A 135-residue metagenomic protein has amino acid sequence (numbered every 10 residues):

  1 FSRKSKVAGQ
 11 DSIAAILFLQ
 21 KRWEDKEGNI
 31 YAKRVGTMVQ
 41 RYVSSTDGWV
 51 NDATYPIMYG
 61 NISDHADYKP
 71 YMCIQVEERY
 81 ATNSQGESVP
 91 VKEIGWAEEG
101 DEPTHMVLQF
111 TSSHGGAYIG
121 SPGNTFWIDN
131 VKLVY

Functional and structural regions predicted by a protein language model:
F1-R3, L19-K21, Y59, F110-S112: Short beta-strand segments enriched in hydrophobic/aromatic residues within well-folded beta-rich domains
R3-D11, E24, A117: Extended, low-complexity, turn-rich repeat/linker tracts enriched in Gly/Pro/Ser/Thr and Asp/Glu that occur
A8-A15, F126: Short coil-to-beta strand junction motifs in C2/discoidin
A14-D25: Short edge-strand/loop segments of extracellular domains
K26-G100, S121: Extracellular carbohydrate recognition and processing domains and analogous Trp-centered ligand-binding platforms
E98-F110: Noncatalytic modules at the cell exterior or secretory-pathway interfaces, chiefly beta-strand-rich lectin/adhesion
L108-S121: Short beta-strand-plus-loop segments that form exposed binding edges in beta-rich domains
F126-L133: Extracellular beta-strand elements of beta-rich domains used for carbohydrate recognition/degradation or cell-matrix
